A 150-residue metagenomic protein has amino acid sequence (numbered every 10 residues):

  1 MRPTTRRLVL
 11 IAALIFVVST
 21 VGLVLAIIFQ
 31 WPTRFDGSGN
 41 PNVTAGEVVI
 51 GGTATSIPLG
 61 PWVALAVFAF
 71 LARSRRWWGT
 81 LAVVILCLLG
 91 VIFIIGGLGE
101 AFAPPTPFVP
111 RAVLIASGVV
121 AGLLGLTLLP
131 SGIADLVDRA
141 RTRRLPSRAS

Functional and structural regions predicted by a protein language model:
M1-F29, A134-S150: Cytosolic juxtamembrane helix and N-cap/initiation of the first transmembrane helix
L10-V17, T80-G96: Transmembrane alpha-helical segments of multi-pass membrane proteins
L14-G60: Hydrophobic transmembrane helix segments
I28-S38, S74-W77, A101-F108, L136-R144: Transmembrane helix-loop junctions in multipass membrane proteins, especially transporters and channels
I50-T53, V109-G125: Individual transmembrane alpha-helices with interfacial aromatic-anchor signatures
P61-V91, L136: Loop-to-transmembrane helix junctions at the membrane interface
I85-A116: Hydrophobic alpha-helical transmembrane segments of integral membrane proteins
G118-R143: Membrane-water interface at the C-terminal end of transmembrane alpha helices
